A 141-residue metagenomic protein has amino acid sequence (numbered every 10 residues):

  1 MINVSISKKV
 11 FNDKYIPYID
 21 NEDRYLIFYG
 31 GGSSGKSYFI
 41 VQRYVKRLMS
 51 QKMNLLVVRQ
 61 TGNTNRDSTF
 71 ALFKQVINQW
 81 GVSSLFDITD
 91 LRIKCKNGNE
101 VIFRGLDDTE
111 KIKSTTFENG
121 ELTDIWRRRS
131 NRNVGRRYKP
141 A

Functional and structural regions predicted by a protein language model:
M1-R24: Pre-P-loop entry segment of helicase/translocase ATPase cores
R24, Q51-M53, N99: Nucleotide donor/acceptor-binding cores
L26-Y29: Short hydrophobic/aromatic beta-strand immediately N-terminal to the Walker A/P-loop
S34-Q51, L72: Walker A/P-loop NTP-binding motif
R43, R137-A141: A short acidic, amphipathic alpha-helical/loop segment
M53-N65: Conserved RecA-like ASCE P-loop NTPase motor core of nucleic-acid helicases/translocases
T64-E121: Inter-Walker segment of RecA-like/P-loop motor cores
E118-Y138: SF2 helicase catalytic motif II
